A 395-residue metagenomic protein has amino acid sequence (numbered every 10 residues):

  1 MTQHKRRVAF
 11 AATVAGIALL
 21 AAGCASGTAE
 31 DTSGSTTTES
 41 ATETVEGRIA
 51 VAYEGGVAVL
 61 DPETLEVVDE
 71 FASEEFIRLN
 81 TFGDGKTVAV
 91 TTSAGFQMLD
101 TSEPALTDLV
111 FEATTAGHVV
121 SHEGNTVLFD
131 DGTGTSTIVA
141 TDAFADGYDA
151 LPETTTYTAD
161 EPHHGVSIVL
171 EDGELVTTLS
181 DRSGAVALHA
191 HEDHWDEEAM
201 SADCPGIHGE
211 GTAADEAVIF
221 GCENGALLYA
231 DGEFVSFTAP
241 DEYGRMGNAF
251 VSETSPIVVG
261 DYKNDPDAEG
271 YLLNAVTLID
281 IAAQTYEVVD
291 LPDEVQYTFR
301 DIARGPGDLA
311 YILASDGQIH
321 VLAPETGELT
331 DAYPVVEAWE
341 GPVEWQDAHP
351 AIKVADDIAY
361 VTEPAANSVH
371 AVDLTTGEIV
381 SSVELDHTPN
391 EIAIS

Functional and structural regions predicted by a protein language model:
L20-G23: C-terminal motif of bacterial Sec signal peptides marking the signal peptidase cleavage site
A25-T28: Bacterial signal peptide processing site
T36-A41, S73-K86, V110-N125, T155-D172 (+5 more regions): Repeated scaffold domains used in trafficking and secretory/extracellular systems, primarily beta-propellers
T44-Y53, N80-Q97, V119-I138, V166-D181 (+6 more regions): Short beta-strand elements that form the blades of beta-propeller/WD-repeat-like and other beta-sheet-rich scaffold
E63-A72, D100-T115, A145-A159, W195-A202 (+4 more regions): A short beta-strand motif characteristic of beta-propeller blades
T101-G221: Long, acidic/polar, low-complexity amphipathic helices and coiled-coil-like
R182-D301: Acidic, serine/threonine- and glycine-rich low-complexity intrinsically disordered segments that serve as flexible
P364-S395: Blade-level signature of beta-propeller repeat domains, shared across WD40, Kelch, NHL, RCC1 and BNR/Asp-box propellers
